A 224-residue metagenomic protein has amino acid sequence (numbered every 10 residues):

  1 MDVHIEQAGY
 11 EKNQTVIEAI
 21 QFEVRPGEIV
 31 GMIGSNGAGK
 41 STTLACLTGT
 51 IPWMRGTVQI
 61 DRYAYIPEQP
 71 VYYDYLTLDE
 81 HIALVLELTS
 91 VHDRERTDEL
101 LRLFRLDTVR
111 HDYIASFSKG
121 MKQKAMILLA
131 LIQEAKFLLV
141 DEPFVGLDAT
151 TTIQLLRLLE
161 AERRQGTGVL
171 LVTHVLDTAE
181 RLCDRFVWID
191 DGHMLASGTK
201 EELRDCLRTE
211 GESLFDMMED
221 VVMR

Functional and structural regions predicted by a protein language model:
I33-S35: The feature captures the beta-strand-to-loop junction immediately N-terminal to the Walker
T48: Helix-to-loop junction immediately C-terminal to a conserved catalytic motif
A83, R94-V109: Conserved ABC ATPase "signature" region
L138-E142: Catalytic Walker B motif of ABC-type/P-loop ATPase nucleotide-binding domains
A149-T151: Helix N-cap at the start of a conserved alpha-helix in ABC-type nucleotide-binding domains
T173-H174: H-loop/switch region of ABC-family ATPase nucleotide-binding domains
